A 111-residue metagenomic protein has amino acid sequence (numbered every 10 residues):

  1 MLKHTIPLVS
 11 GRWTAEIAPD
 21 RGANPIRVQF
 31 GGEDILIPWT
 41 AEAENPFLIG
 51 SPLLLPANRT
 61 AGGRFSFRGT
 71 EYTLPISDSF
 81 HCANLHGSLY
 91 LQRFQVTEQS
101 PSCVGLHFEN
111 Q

Functional and structural regions predicted by a protein language model:
M1-Q111: Surface-exposed acidic/polar loop and edge beta-strand patches at domain peripheries
